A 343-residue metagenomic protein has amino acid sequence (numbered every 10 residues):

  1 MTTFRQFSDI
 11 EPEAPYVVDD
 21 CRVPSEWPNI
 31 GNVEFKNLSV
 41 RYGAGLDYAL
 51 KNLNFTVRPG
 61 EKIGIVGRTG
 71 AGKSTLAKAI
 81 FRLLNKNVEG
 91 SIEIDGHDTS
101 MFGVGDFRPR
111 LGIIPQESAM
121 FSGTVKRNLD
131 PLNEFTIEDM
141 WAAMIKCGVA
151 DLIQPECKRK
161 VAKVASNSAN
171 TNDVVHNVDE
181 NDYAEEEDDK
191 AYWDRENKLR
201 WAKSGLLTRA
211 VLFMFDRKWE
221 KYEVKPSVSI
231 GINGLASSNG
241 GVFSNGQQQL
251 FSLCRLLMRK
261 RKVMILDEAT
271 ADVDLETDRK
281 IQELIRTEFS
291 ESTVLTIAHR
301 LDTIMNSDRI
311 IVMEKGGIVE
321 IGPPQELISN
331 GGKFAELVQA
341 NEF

Functional and structural regions predicted by a protein language model:
M1-G45, N85-E89, E93, F135-G148 (+2 more regions): ABC transporter TMD-NBD coupling linker
V66-R68: The feature captures the beta-strand-to-loop junction immediately N-terminal to the Walker
I80-R82: Helix-to-loop junction immediately C-terminal to a conserved catalytic motif
N87, E117-T136, A271, I304: Conserved catalytic motifs of ABC-family nucleotide-binding domains
S91-D106, S237, D274, R279: ABC ATPase NBD Q-loop/coupling interface
E138, K146-K225, S229, E283 (+3 more regions): C-terminal portion of ABC ATPase nucleotide-binding domains
M264-E268: Catalytic Walker B motif of ABC-type/P-loop ATPase nucleotide-binding domains
